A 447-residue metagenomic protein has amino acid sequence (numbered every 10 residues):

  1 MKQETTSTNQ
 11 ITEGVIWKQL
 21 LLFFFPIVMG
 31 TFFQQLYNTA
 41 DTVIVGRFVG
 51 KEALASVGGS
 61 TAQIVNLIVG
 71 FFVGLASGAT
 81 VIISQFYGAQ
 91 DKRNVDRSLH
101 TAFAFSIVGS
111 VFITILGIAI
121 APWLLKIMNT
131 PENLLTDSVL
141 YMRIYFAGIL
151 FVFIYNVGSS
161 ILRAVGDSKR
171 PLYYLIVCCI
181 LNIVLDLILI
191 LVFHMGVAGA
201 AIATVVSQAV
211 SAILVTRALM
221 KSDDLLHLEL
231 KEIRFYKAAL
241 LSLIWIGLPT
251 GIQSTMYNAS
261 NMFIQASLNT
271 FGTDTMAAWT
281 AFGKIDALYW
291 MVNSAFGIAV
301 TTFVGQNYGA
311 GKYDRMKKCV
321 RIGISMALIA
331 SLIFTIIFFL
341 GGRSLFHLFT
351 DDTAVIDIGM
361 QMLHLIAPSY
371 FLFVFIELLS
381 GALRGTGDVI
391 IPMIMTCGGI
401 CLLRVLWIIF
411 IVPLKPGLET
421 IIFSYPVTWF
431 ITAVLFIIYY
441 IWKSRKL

Functional and structural regions predicted by a protein language model:
M1-F24, I83-G148, V192-L248, V304-S369 (+1 more regions): Short alpha-helical transmembrane segments in multi-pass integral membrane proteins
E13, W17-L36, A40, I64-F71 (+8 more regions): Residue-level signal for short hydrophobic patches within transmembrane helices of multi-pass membrane transporters
L22-D41, I144, Y155, C178 (+5 more regions): Transmembrane helical elements of multi-pass membrane transporters/channels
F32, L36-A55, L125-E132, I188-M195 (+5 more regions): Helix-terminus/linker motif at the lipid-water interface of multi-pass membrane proteins
V49-Q63, S138, M142, A201 (+3 more regions): Small-residue hotspots at the loop-to-helix junctions and early N-terminal turns of transmembrane alpha-helices
L54-I115, V152-P171, A278-G342, F373-T396: Small-residue-rich hydrophobic transmembrane alpha-helices
N66-L67, N182-D186, A212-T216, L288-M291 (+3 more regions): Hydrophobic transmembrane alpha-helices of multi-pass small-molecule transporters
A76, Y145-R163, P171-C179, A200-I213 (+4 more regions): Short runs within selected transmembrane alpha-helices of multi-pass transporters and secretion channels
